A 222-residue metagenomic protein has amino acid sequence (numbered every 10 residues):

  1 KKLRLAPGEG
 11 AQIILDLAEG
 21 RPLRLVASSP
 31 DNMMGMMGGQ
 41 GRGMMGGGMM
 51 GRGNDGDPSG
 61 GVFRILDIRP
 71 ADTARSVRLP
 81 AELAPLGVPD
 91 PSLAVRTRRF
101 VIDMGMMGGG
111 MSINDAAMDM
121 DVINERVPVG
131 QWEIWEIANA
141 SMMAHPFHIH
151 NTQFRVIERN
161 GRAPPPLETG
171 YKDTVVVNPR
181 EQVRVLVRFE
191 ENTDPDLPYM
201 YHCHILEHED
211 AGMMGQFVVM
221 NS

Functional and structural regions predicted by a protein language model:
K1-A144, F189-T193, P198-S222: Extended terminal and domain-junction accessory segments
K1-L3, M111, T152-R155, T169 (+2 more regions): Flexible, active-site-adjacent loop/turn segments at secondary-structure boundaries
E9-I13, Y171-V175, E181-V187: Short strand-edge motifs at loop-to-beta-strand transitions and within beta-strands of extracellular beta-rich domains
M118-M120, E168-Y171: Short alpha-helix capping/helix-loop boundary micro-motifs
A140-G170, L206-E207, V219-N221: Active/binding-pocket-proximal capping segment
F154, Q182, N192-D194: Short Gly/Pro-enriched loop/turn and capping motifs at secondary-structure junctions
